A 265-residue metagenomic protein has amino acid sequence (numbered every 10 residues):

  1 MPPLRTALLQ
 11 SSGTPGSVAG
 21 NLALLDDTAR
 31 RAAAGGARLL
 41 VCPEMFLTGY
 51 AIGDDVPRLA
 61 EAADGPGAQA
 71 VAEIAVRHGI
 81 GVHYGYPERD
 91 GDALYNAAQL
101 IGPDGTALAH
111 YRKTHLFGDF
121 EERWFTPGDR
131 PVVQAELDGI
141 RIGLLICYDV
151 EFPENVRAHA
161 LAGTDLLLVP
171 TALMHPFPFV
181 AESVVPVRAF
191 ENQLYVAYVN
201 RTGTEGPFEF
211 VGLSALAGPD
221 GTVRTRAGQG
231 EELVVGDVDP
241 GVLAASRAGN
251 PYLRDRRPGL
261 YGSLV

Functional and structural regions predicted by a protein language model:
M1-L8: Extreme N-terminal starter segment of soluble prokaryotic enzymes
Q10-P15: Short polar catalytic/cofactor-binding loops
V18-A23, D27-P103, A107-H110, H175-L194: Cys-nucleophile CN-hydrolase/nitrilase-fold catalytic domain and related Cys-dependent amidase chemistry that acts on
R38-L39, I142, L166: Structural motif
T48, Q99, Y111-F117, A215 (+1 more regions): Short beta->alpha transition motifs characteristic of CBS
A63-H83, E151-V234: CN hydrolase (nitrilase-like) catalytic-core segments centered on the catalytic cysteine and neighboring Lys/Glu
Y84-Y86, A97-L100, V133, S214-L216 (+1 more regions): Short beta-strand scaffold segments in enzyme catalytic cores
R89-A162, H175-S183, V187, A245-L253 (+1 more regions): Active-site catalytic loop in hydrolytic enzyme cores
